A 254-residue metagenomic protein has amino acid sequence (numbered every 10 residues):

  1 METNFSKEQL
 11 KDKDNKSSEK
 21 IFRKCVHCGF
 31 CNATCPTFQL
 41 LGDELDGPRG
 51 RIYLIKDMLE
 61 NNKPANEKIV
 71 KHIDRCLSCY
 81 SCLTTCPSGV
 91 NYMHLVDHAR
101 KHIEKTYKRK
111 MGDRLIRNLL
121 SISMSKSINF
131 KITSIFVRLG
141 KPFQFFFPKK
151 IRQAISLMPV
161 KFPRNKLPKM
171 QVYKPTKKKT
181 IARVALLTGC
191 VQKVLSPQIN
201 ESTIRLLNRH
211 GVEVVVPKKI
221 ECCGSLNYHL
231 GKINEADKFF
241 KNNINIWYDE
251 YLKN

Functional and structural regions predicted by a protein language model:
M1-I73: Ferredoxin-type iron-sulfur electron-transfer modules and their immediate structural context
I52-I220, L226-N254: Iron-sulfur-cluster electron-transfer modules
